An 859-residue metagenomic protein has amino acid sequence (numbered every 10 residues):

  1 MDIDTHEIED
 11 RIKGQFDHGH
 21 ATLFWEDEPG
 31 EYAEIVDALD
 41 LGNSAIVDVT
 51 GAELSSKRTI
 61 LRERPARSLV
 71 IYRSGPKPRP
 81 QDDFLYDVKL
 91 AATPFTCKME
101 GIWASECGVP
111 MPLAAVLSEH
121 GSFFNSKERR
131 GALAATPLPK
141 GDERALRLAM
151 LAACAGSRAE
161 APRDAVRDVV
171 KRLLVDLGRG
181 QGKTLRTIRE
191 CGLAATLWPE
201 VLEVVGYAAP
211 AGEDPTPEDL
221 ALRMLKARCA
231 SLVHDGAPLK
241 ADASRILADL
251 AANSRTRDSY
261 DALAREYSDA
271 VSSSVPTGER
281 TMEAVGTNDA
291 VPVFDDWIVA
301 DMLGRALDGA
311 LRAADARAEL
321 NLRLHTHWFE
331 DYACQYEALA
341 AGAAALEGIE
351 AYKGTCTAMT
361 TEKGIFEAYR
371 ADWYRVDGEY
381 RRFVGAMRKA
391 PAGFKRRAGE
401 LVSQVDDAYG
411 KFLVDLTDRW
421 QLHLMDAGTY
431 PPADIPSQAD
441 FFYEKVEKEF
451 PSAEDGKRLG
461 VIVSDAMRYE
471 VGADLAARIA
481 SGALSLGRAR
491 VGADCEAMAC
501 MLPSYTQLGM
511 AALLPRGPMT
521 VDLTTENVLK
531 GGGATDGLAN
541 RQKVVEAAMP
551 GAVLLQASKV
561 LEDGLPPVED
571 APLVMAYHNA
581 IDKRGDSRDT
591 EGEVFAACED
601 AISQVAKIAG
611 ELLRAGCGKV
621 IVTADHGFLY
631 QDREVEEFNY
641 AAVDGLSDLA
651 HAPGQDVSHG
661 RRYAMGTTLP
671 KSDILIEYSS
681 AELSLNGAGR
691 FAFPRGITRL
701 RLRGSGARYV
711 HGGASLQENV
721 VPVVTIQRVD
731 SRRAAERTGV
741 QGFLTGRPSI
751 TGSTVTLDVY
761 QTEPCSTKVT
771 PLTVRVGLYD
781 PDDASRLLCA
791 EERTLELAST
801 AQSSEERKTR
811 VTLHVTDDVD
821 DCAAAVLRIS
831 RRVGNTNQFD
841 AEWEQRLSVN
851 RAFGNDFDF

Functional and structural regions predicted by a protein language model:
M1-L459, A466-V620, A624-F859: …; additionally, a secondary subgroup of soluble metalloenzymes is captured
